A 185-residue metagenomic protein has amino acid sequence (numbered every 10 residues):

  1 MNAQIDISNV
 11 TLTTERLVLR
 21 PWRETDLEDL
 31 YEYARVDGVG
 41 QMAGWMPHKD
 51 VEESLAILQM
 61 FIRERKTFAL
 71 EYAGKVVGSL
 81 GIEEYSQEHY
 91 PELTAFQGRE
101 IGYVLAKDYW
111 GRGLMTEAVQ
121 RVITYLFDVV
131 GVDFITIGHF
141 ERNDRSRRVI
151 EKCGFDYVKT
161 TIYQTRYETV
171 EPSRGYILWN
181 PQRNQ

Functional and structural regions predicted by a protein language model:
M1-G40, T67-Q185: Acyl-donor (CoA/ACP) binding surface of acyl/acetyltransferases
G38-L58: Conserved GNAT-fold acetyl-CoA-binding loop/helix
Q59-E64: Short loop/turn motifs at secondary-structure junctions and domain boundaries
